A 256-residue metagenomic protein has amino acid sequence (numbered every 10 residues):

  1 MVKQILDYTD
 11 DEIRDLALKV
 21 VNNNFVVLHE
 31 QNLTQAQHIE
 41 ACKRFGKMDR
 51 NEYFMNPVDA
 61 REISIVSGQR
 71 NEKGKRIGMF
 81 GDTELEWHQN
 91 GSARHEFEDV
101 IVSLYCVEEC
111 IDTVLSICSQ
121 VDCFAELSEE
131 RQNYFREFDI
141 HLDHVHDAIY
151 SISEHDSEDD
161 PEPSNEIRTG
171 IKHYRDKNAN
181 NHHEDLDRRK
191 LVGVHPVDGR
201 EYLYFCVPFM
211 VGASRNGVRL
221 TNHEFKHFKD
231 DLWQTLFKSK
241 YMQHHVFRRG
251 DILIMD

Functional and structural regions predicted by a protein language model:
M1-D251: Non-heme Fe(II) oxygenase catalytic core, chiefly the N-lobe of the double-stranded beta-helix
